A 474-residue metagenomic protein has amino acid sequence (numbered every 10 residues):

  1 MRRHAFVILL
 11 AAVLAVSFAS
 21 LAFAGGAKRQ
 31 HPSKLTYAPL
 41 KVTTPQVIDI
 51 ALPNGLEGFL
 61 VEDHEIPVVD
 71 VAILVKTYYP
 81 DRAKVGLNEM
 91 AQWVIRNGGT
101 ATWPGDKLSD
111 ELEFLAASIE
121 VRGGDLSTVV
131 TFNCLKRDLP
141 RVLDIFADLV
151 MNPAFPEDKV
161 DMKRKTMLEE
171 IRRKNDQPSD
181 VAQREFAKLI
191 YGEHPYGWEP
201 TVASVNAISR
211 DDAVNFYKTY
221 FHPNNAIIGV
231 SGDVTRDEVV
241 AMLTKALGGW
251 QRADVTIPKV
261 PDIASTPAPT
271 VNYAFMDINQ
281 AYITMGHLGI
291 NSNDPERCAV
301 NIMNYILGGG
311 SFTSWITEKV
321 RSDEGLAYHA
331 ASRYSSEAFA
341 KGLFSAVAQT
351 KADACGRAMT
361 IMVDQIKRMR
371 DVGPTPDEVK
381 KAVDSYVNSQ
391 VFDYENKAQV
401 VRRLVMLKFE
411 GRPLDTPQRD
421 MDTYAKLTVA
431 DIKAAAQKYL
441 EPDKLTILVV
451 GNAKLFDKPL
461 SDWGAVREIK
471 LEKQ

Functional and structural regions predicted by a protein language model:
G25-L35, I227-N291, Y394, V449-Q474: An aromatic/glycine/proline-enriched structural segment found at the starts of mature extracellular/organellar domains
A27-R29, K107-F216, D262, E378-A398 (+1 more regions): Acidic/histidine-enriched segments that form metal/cofactor-coordinating and catalytic pocket/exosite environments
Q30-I50, E170, A187-A226, D254 (+3 more regions): Histidine-acidic residue clusters that define the catalytic metal-binding segment of zinc metallopeptidase domains
V61-E65, A72-L74, V255-T313, K319: His/Glu-based metal-binding/catalytic segments typifying zinc-dependent metallopeptidases
V71-N133, D176, P195-E199, G310-Y328 (+1 more regions): M16/MPP (pitrilysin/insulinase) zinc-metallopeptidase core fold and M16-derived inactive scaffolds
N97-T102, N133-R164, G310-S311, S335-D393 (+3 more regions): M16/insulysin-pitrilysin zinc metalloprotease superfamily fold
T166-R184, D262-A281, E318-A327, V372-A425: Short acidic/His-enriched helical or mixed secondary-structure segments at domain edges of catalytic enzymes and some
R184, R210-A246, D443-L445: Non-catalytic, conformational "gating/processing" segments within enzyme and secreted inhibitor domains
